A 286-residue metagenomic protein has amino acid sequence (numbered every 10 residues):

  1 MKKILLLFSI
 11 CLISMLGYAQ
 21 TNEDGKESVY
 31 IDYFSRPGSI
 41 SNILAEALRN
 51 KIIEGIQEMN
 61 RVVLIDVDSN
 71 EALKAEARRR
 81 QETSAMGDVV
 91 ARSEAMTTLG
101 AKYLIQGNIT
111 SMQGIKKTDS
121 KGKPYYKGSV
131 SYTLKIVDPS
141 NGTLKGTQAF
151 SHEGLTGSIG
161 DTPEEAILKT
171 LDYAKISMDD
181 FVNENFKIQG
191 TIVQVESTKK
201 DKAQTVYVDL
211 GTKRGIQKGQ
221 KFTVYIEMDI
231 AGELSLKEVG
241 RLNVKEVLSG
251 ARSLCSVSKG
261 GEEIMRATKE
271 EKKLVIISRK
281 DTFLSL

Functional and structural regions predicted by a protein language model:
M1-I4, A19: Positively charged n-region of N-terminal signal peptides that target proteins for export
I4-I13: Sec-dependent N-terminal signal peptides
I13-A19: C-terminal segment of classical bacterial N-terminal signal peptides
Q20-G25, P139-R214, K218, V247-L286: C-terminal/domain-edge helix-coil "capping" segments
G25-D32, I40-N108, T143-T147, I216-Q220 (+1 more regions): N-terminal segment of the mature soluble domain
Y103, V182-I188, E233-G240: Short coil-to-beta-strand transition motifs
Y103-L155, L248: Amphipathic beta-strand/beta-sheet edge segments enriched in Tyr/Trp
T212-L242: Ser/Thr/Gly-rich low-complexity blocks that favor extended beta-strand/coil architectures
